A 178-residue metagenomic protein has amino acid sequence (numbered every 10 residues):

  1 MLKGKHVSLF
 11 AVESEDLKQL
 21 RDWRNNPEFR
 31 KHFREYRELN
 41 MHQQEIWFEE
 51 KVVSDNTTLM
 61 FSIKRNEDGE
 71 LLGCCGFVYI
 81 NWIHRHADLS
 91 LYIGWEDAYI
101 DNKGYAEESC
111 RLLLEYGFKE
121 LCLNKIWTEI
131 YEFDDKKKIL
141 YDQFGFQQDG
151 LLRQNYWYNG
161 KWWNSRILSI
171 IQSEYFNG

Functional and structural regions predicted by a protein language model:
M1-S8, V12-L17, N66-G178: Acyl-donor (CoA/ACP) binding surface of acyl/acetyltransferases
V7, E13-E35: Short amphipathic alpha-helix that is part of the acyltransferase structural core
S8, E28, L39, T58-F61 (+1 more regions): Anionic, Ser/Thr-rich low-complexity intrinsically disordered regions
W23, K51-S54, G117: Hydrophobic helix-cap positions at the C-terminus of alpha-helices in RecA-like/P-loop ATPase nucleotide-binding cores
E28-E50: Conserved GNAT-fold acetyl-CoA-binding loop/helix
K31-F33, M60, G178: Short, hydrophobic secondary-structure boundary micro-motifs
E49-S62: A short helix-loop-beta-strand connector motif used in the catalytic cores of GNAT acetyltransferases and, in some
